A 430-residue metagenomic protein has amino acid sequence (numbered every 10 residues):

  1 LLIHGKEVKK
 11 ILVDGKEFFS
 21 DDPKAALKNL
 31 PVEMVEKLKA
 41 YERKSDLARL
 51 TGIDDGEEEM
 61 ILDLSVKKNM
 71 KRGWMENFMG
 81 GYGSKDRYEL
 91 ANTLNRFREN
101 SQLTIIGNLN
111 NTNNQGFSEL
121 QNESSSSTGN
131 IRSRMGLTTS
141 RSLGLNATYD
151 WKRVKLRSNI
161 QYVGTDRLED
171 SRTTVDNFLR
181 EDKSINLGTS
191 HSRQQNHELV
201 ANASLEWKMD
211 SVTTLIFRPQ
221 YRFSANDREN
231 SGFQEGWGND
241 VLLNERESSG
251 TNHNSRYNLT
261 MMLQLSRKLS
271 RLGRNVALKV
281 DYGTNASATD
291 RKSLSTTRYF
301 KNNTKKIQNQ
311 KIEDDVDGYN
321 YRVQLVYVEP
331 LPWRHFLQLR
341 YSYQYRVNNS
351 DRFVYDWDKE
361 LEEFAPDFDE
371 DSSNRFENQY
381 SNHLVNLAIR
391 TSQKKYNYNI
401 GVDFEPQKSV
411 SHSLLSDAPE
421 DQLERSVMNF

Functional and structural regions predicted by a protein language model:
L1-S231, S248-D290, Y321-S350, Q379 (+1 more regions): Membrane-proximal, glycine/serine-rich, low-complexity loop/turn segments characteristic of large bacterial
Q115-G129, D170-L187, Q234-E247, D290-Q310 (+3 more regions): Surface-exposed loop/turn segments flanking beta-strands in extracellular/periplasmic regions
Q310-N399, K408-N429: Outer-membrane beta-barrel transmembrane domain signature of Gram-negative proteins, especially the mid-to-C-terminal
